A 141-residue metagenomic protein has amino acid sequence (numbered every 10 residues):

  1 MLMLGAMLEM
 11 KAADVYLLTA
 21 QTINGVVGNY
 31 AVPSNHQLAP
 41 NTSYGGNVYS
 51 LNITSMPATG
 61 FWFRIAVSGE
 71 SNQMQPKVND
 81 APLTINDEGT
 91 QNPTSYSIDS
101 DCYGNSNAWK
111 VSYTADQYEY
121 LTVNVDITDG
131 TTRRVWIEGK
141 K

Functional and structural regions predicted by a protein language model:
M1-D14: Bacterial Sec-dependent N-terminal signal peptides
L2, G28-Y30, R134-W136: Generic detector of ordered, mature protein regions
M7, S34-N35, A115: Intrinsically disordered, low-complexity regions enriched for glutamine and histidine
A13-A58, S68-E88: Aromatic-rich carbohydrate-binding modules that target alpha-glucans
I53-W62, A66-K141: The feature marks proteins involved in alpha-glucan
